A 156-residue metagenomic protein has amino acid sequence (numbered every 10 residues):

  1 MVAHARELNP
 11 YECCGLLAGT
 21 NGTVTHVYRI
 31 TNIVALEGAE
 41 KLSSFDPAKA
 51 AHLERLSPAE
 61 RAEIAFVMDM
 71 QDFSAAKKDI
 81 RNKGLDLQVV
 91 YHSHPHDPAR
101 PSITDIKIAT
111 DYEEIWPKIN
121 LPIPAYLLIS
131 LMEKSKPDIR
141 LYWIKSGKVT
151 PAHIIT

Functional and structural regions predicted by a protein language model:
M1-Q88, D97-T156: Conserved beta-strand-loop surface patch within small alpha/beta domains used for substrate/adaptor or ligand engagement
H92-H94: Short, well-ordered beta-to-alpha junction loops that form the rim of enzyme active sites and present histidine/acidic
